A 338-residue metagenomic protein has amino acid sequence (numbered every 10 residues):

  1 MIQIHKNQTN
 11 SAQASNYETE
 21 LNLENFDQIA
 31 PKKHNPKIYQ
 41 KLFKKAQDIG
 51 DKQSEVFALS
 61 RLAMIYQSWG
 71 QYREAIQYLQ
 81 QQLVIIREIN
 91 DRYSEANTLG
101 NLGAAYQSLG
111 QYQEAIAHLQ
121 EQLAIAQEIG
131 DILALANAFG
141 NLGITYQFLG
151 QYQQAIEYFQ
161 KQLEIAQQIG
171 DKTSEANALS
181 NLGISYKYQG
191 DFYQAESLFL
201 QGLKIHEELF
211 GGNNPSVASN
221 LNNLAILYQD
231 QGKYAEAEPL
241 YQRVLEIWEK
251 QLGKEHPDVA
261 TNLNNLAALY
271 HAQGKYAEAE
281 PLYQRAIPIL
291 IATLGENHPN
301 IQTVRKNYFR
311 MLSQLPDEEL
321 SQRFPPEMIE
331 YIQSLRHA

Functional and structural regions predicted by a protein language model:
M1-R61, I332-A338: Flexible inter-repeat linkers and adjacent short helices within tandem amphipathic alpha-helical repeat scaffolds
E24-Q28, Q53-S68, Y93-S108, L119 (+6 more regions): Conserved alpha-helical positions within TPR/SEL1-like repeat arrays
N35, K41-L42, A75, Q81-Q82 (+16 more regions): Tetratricopeptide repeat
G50, N90, G130, G170 (+3 more regions): Structural signature of alpha-solenoid helical repeat scaffolds
H206-E207, N223, W248-E249, N265 (+2 more regions): Consensus positions within tandem repeat domains that build extended binding/scaffold surfaces
N307-A338: Terminal, low-structured helical/coil segments at or just beyond the last alpha-helical repeat
